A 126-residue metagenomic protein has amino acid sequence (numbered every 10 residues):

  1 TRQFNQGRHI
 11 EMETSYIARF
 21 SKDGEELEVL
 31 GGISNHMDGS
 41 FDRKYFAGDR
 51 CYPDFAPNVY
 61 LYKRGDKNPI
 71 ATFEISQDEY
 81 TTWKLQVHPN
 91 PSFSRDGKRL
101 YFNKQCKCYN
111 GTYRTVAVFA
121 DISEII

Functional and structural regions predicted by a protein language model:
T1, M37-F46, Y52, N90-R99: Blade-terminus and WD-like Trp-Asp/Gly-His loop motifs, strongest in beta-propeller folds
F4-E28, C51-S76, K98, K104-I126: Beta-propeller blade-edge and WD-like acidic-aromatic loop motif
E28-S40, K67-F93: Conserved blade-ending motifs and adjacent loop-strand segments that build the rim/top face of beta-propeller domains
F41-Y45, Y60-Y62, W83-H88, T115-V118: Surface-exposed beta-strand edges and their flanking turn/coil or helix-capping segments
